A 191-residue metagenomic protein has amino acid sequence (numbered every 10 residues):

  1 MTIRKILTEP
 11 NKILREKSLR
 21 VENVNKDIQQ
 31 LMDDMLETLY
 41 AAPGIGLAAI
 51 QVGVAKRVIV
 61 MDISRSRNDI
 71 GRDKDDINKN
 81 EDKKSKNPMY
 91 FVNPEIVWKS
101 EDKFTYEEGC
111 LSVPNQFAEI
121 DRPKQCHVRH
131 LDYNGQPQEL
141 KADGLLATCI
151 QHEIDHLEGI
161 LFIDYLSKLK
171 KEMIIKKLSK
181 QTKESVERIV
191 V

Functional and structural regions predicted by a protein language model:
M1-Q151, H156-V191: Active-site rim/adjacent substrate-binding subdomains
